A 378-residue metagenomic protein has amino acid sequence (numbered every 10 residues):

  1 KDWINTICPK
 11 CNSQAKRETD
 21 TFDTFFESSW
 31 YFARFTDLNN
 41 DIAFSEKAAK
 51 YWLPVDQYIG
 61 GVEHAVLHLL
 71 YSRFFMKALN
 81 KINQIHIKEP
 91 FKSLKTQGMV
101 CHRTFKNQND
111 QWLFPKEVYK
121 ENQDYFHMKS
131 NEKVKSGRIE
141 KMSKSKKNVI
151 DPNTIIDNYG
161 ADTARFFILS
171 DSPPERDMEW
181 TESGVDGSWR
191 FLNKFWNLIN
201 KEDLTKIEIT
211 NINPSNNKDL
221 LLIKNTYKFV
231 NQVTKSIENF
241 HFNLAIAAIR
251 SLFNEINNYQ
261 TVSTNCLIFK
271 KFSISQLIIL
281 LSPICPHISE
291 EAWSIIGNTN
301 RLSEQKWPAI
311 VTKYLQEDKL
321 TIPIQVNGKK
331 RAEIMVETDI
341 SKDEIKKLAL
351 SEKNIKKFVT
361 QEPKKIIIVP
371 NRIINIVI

Functional and structural regions predicted by a protein language model:
K1-N200, N225-N257, F272-I279, I376: Structured secondary-structure scaffolds
D2, F26, P90, K95 (+4 more regions): A generic structural signal for well-ordered coil/turn residues at beta-strand boundaries that shape enzyme active-site
C11, F22, N40-D41, I212-S215 (+2 more regions): NTP/phosphate- and nucleic-acid-binding module
H86-E89, S289, T360-P363: Short secondary-structure junction motifs
L94-Y119, I207-Q232, A247, S251 (+2 more regions): Acidic, turn-prone loop/beta-hairpin segments
N197-I209: Long, well-ordered alpha-helical segments
